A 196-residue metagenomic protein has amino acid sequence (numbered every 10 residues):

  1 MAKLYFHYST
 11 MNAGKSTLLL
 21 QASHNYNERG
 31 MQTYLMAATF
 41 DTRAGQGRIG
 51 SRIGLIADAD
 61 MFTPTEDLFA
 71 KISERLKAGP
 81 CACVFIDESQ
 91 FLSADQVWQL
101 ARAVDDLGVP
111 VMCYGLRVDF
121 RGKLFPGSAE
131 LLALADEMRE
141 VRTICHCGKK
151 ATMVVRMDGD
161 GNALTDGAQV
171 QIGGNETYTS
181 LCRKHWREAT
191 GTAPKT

Functional and structural regions predicted by a protein language model:
M1-R75, D119-E130, E140-T143, L164-T165 (+1 more regions): Conserved P-loop
A22, Q99-G108, G127-L134: Catalytic-core regions built around general acid/base machinery
D87-S89, G115-L116: Walker B catalytic acidic pair
S89-L100, F120-F125: Conserved ATPase-coupling elements of RecA-like P-loop NTPase cores
V104-P126: Sensor-1/coupling segment of RecA-like P-loop NTPase cores
D136, R142-A163: Conserved AAA+ ATPase core "coupling" helix
